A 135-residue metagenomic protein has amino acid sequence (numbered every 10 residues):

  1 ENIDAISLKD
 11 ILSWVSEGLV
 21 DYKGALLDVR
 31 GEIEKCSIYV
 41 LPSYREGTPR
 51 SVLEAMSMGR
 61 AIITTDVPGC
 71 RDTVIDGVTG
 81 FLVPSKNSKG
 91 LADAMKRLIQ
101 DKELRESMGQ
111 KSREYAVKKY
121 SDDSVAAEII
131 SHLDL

Functional and structural regions predicted by a protein language model:
E1-L19, K23, L104: Short, structured helix-loop element that forms part of the nucleotide-activated donor/catalytic region
A25, Y44: Aromatic "clamp/platform" in nucleotide-sugar-dependent glycosyltransferases that forms part of the donor/acceptor
R30, S37, G59: A short alpha->beta transition loop at the rim of the catalytic pocket in nucleotide-sugar-dependent
P49-V52, C70: Short glycine/serine-rich donor-binding loops of glycosyltransferases
A55-M56, L91: Short hydrophobic faces within alpha-helices
A61-T64, V74: Short hydrophobic beta-strand element within catalytic cores of glycosyltransferases and related nucleotide-activated
D76-G77, F81-S88, R97-K102: Conserved acidic donor-binding segment of nucleotide-sugar-dependent glycosyltransferases
G90, R97, L104-K118, V125-S131: A short, well-ordered alpha-helix in the C-terminal region of glycosyltransferases
